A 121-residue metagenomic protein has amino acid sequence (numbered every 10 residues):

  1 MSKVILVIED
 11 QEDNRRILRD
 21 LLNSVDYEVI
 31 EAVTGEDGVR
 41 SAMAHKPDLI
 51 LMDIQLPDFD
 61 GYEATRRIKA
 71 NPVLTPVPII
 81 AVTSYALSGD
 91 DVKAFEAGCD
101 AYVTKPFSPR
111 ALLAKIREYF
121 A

Functional and structural regions predicted by a protein language model:
E9: Conserved acidic carboxylate
E12-I30: Two-component/phosphorelay signaling modules centered on CheY-like receiver
E31-L49, V92: Acidic, metal-coordinating helix/loop segments flanking the phosphotransfer/catalytic sites of two-component signaling
A32-V33, H45, L56-F59, I68 (+2 more regions): Hydrophobic residue at a beta-alpha junction that N-caps the helix immediately following a catalytic beta-strand/loop
D53, T83: Active-site residues of response regulator receiver
P57, T75, L87, K105-P106: The feature encodes the CheY-like receiver
F107-I116: C-terminal output helix
